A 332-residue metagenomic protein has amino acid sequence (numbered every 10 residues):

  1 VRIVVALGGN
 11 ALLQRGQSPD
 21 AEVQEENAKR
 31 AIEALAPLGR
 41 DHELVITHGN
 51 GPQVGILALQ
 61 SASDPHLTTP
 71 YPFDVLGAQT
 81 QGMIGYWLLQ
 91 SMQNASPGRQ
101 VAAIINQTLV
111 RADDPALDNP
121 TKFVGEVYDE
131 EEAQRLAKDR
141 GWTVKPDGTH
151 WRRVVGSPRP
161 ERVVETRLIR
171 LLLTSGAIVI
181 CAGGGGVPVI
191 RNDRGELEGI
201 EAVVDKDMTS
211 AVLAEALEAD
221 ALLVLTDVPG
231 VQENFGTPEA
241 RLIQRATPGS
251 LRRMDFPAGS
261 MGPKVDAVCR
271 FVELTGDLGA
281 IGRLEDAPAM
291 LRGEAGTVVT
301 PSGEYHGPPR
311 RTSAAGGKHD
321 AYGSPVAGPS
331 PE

Functional and structural regions predicted by a protein language model:
V1-E332: C-terminal catalytic "cap/lid" subdomain
